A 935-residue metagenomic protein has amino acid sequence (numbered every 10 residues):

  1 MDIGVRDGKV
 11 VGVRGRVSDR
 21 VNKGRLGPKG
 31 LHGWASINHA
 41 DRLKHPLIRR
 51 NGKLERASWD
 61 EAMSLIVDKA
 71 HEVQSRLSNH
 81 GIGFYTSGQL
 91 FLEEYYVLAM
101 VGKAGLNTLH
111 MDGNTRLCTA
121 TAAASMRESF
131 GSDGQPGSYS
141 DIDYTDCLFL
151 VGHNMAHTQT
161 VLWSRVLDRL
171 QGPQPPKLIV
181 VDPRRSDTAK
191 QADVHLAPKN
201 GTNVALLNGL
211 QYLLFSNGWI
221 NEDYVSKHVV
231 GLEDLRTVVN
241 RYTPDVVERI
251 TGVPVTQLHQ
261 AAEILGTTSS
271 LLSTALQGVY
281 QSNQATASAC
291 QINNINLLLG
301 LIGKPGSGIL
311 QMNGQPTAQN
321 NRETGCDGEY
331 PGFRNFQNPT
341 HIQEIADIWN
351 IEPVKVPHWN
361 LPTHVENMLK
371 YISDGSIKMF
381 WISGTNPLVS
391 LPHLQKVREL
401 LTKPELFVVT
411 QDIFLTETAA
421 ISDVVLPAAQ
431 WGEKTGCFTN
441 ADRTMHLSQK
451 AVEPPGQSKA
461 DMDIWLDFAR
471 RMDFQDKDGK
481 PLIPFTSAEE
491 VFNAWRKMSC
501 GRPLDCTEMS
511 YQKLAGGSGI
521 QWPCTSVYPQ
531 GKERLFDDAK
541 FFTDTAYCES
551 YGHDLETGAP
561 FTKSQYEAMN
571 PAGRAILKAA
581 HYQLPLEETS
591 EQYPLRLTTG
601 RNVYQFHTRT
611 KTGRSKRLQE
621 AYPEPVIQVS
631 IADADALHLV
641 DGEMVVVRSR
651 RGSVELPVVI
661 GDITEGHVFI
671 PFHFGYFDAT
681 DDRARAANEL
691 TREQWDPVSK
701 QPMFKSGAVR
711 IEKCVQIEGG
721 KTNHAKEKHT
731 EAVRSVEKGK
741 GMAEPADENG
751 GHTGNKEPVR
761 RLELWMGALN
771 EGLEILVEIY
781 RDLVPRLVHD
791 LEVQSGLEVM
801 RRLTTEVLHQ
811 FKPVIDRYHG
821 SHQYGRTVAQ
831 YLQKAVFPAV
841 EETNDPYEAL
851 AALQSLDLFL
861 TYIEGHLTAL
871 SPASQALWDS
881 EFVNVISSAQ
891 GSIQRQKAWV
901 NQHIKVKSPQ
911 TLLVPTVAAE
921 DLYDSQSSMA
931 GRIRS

Functional and structural regions predicted by a protein language model:
M1-N217, V246, P254, F336-P339 (+7 more regions): N-terminal export/assembly segments and adjacent metallocofactor-ligating motifs of anaerobic energy-metabolism
G52-K53, Y212, W219-V255, R334-P357 (+5 more regions): N-terminal leader/propeptide and maturation segments of large enzyme subunits in energy/redox metabolism and hydrolases
Y96-L167, Q174-I179, V204-N208, L297-I421 (+2 more regions): Extended redox/cofactor-interaction regions of prokaryotic respiratory oxidoreductases
T121, G741-E748, P813-S855, T916-S927: Carboxylate-rich helix-loop segments that flank metal/cofactor sites and access channels in metalloenzymes
D461-I520, T608, T612-Q628, A632-M742: Long, contiguous, secondary-structure-rich segments that constitute the structural scaffold of globular domains
G754-H789, L850-L877: Alpha-helical bundle segments that constitute or directly flank the non-heme di-iron/ferroxidase center
L776, A852-I933: Preference for long, well-ordered alpha-helical segments
L791-Y831, V900-H903: Conserved alpha-helical segments that form or flank metal/cofactor-binding pockets of metalloenzymes
